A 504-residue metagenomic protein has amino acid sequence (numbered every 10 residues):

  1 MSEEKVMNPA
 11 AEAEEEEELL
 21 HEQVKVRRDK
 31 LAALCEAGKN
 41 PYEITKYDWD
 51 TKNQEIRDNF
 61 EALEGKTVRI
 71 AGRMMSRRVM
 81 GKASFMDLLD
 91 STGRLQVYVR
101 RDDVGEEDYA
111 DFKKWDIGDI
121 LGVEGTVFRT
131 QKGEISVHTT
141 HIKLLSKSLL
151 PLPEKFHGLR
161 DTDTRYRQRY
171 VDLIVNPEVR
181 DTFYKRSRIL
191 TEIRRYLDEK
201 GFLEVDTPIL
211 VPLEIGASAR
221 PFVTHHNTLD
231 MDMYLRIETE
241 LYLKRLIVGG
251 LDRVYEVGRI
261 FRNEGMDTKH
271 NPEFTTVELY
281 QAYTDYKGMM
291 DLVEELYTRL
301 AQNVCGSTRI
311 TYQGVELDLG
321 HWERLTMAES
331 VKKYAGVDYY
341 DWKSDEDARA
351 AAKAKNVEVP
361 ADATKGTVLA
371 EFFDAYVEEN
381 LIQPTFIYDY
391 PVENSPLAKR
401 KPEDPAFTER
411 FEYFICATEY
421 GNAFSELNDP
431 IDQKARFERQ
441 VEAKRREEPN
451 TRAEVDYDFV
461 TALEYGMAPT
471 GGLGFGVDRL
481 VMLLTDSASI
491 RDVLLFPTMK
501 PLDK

Functional and structural regions predicted by a protein language model:
M1-K504: Class II aminoacyl-tRNA synthetase catalytic cores and aaRS-like
